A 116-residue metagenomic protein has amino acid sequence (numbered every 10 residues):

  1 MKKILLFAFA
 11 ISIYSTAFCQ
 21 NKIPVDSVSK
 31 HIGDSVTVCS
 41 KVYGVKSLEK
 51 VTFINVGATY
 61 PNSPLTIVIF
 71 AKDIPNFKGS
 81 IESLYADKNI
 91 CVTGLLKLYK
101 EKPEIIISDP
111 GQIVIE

Functional and structural regions predicted by a protein language model:
I4-I13: Sec-dependent N-terminal signal peptides
S15-C19: Sec/Tat signal peptide C-region and signal peptidase I cleavage site
Q20-E116: OB-fold single-stranded nucleic acid-binding module
